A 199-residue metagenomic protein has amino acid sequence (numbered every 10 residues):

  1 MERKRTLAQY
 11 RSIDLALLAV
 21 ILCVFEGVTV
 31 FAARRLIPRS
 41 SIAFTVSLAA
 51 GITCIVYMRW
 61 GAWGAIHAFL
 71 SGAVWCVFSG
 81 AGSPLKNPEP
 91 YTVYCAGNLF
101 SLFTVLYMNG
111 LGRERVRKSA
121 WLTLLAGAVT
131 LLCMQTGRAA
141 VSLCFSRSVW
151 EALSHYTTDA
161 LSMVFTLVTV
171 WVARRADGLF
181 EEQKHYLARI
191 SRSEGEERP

Functional and structural regions predicted by a protein language model:
M1-R59, W63: Hydrophobic transmembrane alpha-helices
G27, C54-I55, A73, V77 (+2 more regions): Alpha-helical transmembrane segments of multipass membrane proteins
F31-F44, P84-P199: Membrane-embedded alpha-helical hairpins and interfacial helices in multi-pass inner-membrane proteins
W60-A68, S119-T123: Membrane-interfacial loop-to-transmembrane alpha-helix junctions, especially the N-terminal start
A68-V93: Membrane-helix boundary elements
